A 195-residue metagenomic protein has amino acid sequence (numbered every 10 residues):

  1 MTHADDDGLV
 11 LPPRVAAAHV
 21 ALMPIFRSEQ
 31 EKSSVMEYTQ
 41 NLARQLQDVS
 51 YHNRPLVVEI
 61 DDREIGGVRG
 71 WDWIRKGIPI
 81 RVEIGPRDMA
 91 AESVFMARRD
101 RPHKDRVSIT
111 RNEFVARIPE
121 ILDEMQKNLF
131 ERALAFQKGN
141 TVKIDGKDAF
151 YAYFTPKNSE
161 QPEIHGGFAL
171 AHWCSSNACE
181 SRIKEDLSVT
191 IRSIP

Functional and structural regions predicted by a protein language model:
M1-P195: NTP/phosphate- and nucleic-acid-binding module
